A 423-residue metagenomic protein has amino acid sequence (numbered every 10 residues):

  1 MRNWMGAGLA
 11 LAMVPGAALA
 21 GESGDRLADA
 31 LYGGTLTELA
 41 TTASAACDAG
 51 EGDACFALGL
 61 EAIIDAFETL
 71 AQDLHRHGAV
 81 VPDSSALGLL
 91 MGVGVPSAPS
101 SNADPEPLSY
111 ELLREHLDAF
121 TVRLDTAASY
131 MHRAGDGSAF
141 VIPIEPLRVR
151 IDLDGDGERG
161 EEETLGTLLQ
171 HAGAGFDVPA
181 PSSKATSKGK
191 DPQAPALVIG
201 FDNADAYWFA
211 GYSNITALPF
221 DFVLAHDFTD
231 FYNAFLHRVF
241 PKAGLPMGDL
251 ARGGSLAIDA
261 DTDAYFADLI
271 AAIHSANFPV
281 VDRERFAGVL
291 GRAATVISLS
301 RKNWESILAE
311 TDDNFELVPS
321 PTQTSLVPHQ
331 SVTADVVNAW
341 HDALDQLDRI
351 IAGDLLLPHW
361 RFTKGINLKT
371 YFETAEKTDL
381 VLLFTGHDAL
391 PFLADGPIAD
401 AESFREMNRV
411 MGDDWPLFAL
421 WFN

Functional and structural regions predicted by a protein language model:
M1-A7: Bacterial N-terminal signal peptides that target proteins for export
L9-M13: Hydrophobic helical h-region of N-terminal Sec-dependent signal peptides in bacterial secretory/periplasmic proteins
P15-A18: N-terminal signal peptide c-region/cleavage motif recognized by signal peptidases
G21-T41, A62-E402: Short coil/linker segments at helix-helix boundaries
S44-A49: Solenoid-like repeat scaffolds
G50-C55: Short helix-capping/linker turns of helical repeat alpha-solenoids
P391-N423: Hydrophobic, glycine-enriched assembly/anchoring segments
